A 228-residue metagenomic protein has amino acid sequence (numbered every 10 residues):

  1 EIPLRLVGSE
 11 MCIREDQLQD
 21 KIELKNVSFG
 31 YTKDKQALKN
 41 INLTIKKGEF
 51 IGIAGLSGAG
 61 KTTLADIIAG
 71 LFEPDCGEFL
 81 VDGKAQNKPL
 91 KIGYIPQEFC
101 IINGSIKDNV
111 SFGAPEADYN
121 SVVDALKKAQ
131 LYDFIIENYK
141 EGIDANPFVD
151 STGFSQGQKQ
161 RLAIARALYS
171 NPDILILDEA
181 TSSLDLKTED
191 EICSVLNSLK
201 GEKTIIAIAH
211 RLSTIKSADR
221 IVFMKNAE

Functional and structural regions predicted by a protein language model:
E1-G8, C12-I13: Single conserved hydrophobic/aromatic residue that forms the stacking wall/gate of nucleotide- or nucleobase-binding
L4, F29, N42-I45: Conserved A-loop
D16, G30-K33, A65-K127, S170 (+1 more regions): Conserved post-Walker A segment of ABC ATPase nucleotide-binding domains
L24-N26: Conserved catalytic Walker-motif region of ABC-type ATPase nucleotide-binding domains
I51-G52, Y94: Short beta-strand immediately N-terminal to the Walker A/P-loop
A54-L56: The feature captures the beta-strand-to-loop junction immediately N-terminal to the Walker
T63, G93, E98, I106-N109 (+2 more regions): ABC-family ATPase nucleotide-binding domain "signature/switch" substructure
